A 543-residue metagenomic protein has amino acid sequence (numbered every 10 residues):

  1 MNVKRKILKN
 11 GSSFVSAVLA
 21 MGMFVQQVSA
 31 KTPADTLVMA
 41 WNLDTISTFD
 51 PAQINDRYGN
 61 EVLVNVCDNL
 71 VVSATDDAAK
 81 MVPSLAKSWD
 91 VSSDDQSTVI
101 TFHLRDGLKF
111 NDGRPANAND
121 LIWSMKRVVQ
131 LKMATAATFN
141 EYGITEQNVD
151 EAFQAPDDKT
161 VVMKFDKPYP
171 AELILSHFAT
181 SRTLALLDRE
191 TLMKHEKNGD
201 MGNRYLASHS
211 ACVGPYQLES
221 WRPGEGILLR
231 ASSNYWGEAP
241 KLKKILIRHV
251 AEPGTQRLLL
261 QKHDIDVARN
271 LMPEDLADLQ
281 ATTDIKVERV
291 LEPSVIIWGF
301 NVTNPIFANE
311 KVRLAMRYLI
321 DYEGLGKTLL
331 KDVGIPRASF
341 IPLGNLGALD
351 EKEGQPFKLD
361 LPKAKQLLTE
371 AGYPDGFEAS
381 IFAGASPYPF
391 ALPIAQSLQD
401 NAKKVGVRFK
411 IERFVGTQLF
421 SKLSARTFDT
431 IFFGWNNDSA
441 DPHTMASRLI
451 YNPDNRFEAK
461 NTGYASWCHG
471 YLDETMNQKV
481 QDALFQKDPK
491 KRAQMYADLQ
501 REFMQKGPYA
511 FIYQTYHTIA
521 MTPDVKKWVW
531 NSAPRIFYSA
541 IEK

Functional and structural regions predicted by a protein language model:
M39, R222-E225, T369-S439, P489 (+1 more regions): Ligand/substrate-recognition segments at binding pockets and active sites
A40-S93, K126, H209-P215: N-terminal lobe/hinge region of extracytoplasmic solute-binding protein
A74-D76, A179-P240, K244, P362 (+1 more regions): Gly/Pro-rich hinge or "lid" segments in bacterial periplasmic/extracellular proteins
H103, N140-K194: Surface-exposed binding/hinge segments that line and control ligand-binding clefts or catalytic entry sites
R204-A207, S232-D278, R408-K410: Ligand-site clamp/hinge motif
I335-E370, P387-P393: Structural transition elements
F357, V405-L419, S424, S447-T522: Extracytoplasmic/peripheral linker and loop segments enriched in polar/acidic and small residues with frequent Thr/Pro
E458, I519-K543: Long beta-strand-rich cores associated with HINT superfamily self-processing modules
